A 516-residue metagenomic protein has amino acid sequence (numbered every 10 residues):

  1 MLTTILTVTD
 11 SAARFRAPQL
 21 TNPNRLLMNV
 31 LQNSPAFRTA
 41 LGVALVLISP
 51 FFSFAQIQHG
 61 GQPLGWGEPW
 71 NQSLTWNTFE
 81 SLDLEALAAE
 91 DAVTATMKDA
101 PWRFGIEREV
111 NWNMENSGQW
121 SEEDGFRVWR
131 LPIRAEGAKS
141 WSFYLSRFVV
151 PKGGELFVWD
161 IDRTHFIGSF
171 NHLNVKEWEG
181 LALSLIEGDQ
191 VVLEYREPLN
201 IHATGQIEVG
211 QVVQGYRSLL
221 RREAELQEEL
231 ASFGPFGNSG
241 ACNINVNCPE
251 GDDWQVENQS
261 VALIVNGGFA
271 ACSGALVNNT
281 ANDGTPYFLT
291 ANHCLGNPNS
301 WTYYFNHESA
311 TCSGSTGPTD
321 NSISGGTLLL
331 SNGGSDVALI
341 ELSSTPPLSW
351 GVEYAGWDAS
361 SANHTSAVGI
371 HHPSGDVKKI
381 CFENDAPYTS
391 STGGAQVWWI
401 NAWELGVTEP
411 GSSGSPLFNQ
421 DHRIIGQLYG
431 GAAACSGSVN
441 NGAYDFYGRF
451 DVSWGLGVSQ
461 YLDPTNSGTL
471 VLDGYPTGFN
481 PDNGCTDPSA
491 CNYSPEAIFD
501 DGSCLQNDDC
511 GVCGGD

Functional and structural regions predicted by a protein language model:
I57-R134, Q214-S232, N238-A241: A short aromatic-anchored loop/beta-hairpin motif
A135-S142: Extended extracellular/luminal ectodomain segments enriched in beta-structured repeat modules
V150-T164: Short, surface-exposed beta-strand/strand-loop-strand elements in extracellular ectodomains
T164-Q190, P198-I201: Beta-sandwich interaction modules
I186-N401: Serine endopeptidase catalytic core focused on the charge-relay Asp
A275-D283, G406-L428: Catalytic nucleophile loop of clan PA
F288, S313-S322, L330-N332, L339 (+1 more regions): C-terminal subregion of chymotrypsin/trypsin-like serine protease catalytic domains
L470-D516: Primarily marks secretory-pathway-exposed extracellular/lumenal segments that are disulfide- and glycosylation-prone
